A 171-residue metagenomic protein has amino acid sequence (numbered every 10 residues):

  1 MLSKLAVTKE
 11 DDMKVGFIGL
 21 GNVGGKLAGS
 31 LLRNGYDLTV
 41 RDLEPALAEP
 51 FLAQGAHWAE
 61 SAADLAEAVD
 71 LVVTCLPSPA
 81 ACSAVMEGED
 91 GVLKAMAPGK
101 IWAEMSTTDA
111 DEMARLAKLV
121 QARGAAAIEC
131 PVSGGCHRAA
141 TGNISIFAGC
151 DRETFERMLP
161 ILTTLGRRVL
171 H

Functional and structural regions predicted by a protein language model:
L2-C75, K100, M105: NAD(P)+-binding Rossmann beta1-loop-alpha1 motif at the extreme N-terminus of oxidoreductases
L20, T107-H171: Rossmann-fold dinucleotide-binding core
N22, K26, S30, P50 (+5 more regions): Alpha-helical scaffold segments in soluble metabolic enzymes
S30, N34, R41, Q54 (+4 more regions): Change "in soluble alpha/beta enzymes" to "in soluble alpha/beta proteins
L47-A48, C82, H137-T141: A short acidic, helix-capping loop that chelates divalent metal ions and anchors anionic groups
H57, L71-T74, G91, T163 (+1 more regions): Residue-level marker of structural boundaries
A62-A127: Rossmann-fold NAD(P) dinucleotide-binding segment
